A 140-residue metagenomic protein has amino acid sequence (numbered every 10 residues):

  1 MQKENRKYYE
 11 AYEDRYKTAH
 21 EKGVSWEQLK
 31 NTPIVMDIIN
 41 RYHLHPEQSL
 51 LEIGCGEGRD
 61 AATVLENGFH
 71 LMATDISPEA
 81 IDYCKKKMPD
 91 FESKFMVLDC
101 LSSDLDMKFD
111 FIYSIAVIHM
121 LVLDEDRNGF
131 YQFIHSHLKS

Functional and structural regions predicted by a protein language model:
M1-H45: Conserved class I S-adenosyl-L-methionine
E47-G56: Conserved class I S-adenosyl-L-methionine
E57-L101: Class I SAM-dependent methyltransferase SAM/SAH-binding core
S102-M107: Short conserved loop adjoining the S-adenosyl-L-methionine
Y113: A conserved beta-strand element that flanks and buttresses the S-adenosyl-L-methionine
A116-M120: Short catalytic micro-motifs in class I SAM-dependent methyltransferases
L123-E125: Conserved catalytic-core motifs of eukaryotic protein kinase domains, centered on the activation segment
N128-S140: A short glycine-rich, Lys/Arg-flanked "PGG" loop and its adjoining helix->strand segment in the class I
